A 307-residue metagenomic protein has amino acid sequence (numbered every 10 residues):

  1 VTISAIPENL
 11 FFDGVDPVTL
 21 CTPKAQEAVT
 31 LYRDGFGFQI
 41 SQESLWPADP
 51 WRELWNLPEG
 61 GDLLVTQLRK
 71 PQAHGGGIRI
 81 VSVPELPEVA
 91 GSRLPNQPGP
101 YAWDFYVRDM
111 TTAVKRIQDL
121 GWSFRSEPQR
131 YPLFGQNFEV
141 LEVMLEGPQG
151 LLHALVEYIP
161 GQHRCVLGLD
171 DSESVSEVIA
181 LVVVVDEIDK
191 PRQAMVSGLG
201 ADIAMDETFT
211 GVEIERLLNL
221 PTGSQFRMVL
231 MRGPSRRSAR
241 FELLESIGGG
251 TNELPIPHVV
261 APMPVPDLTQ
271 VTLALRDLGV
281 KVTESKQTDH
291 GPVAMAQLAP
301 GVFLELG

Functional and structural regions predicted by a protein language model:
T2-V29, Q39-Q42, P100-F105, V156-R192 (+2 more regions): N-terminal beta-strand motif that seeds the catalytic metal site of vicinal oxygen chelate
S4, D49-E53, L86-G91, Q162-L167 (+2 more regions): A short, acidic/glycine-rich surface segment
L10, C21-H74, D119, R130-F138 (+3 more regions): Core segments of cupin and vicinal oxygen chelate
D13-K24, D62-P84, V89-I117, V140-E146 (+3 more regions): Vicinal oxygen chelate
A28, D49, R125, R130 (+7 more regions): Catalytic cores of nucleotide-enabled group-transfer and carboxylate-activating enzymes in metabolic and assembly-line
E43-W46, A90-L94, Q129, C165-L167 (+3 more regions): Short, tandemly repeated low-complexity microdomains enriched for cysteine and small residues
V81, A154-Y158, G307: Amphipathic N-proximal alpha-helical interface segments
T111-Y158: Extended, hydrophobic interaction surfaces within ordered domains
